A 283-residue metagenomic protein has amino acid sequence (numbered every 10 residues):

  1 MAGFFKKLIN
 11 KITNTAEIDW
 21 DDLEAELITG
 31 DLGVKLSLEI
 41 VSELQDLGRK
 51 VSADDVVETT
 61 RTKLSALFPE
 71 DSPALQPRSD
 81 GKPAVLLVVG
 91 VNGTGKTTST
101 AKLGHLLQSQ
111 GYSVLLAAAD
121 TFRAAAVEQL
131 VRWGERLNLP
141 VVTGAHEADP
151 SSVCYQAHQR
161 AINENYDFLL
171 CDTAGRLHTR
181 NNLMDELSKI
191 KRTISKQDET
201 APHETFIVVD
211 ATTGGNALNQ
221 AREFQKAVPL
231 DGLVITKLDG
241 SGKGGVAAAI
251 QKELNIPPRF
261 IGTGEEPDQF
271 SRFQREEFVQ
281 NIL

Functional and structural regions predicted by a protein language model:
M1-V89, K102-H105, S109-L116, R136: Non-catalytic terminal/linker segments enriched in charged/polar, low-complexity residues
L75-L283: P-loop/Walker A NTP-binding module and the surrounding RecA-like catalytic core of P-loop NTPases
